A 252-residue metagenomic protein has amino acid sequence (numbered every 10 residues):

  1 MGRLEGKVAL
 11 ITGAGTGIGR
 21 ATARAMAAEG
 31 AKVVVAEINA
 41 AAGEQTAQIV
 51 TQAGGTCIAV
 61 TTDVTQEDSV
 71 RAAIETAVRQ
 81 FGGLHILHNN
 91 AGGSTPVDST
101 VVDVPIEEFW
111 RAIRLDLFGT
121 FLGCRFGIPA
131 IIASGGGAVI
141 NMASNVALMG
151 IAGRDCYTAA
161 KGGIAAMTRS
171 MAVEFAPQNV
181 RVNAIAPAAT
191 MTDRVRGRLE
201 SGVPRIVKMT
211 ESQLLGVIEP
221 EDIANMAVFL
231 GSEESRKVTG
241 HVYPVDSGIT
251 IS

Functional and structural regions predicted by a protein language model:
V8, G15-G17: Conserved glycine-rich cofactor-binding loop
V97-V101, P105-I113, K208-M209: Substrate-binding pocket helix/loop in short-chain dehydrogenase/reductase
D98, M149, L215, V228 (+1 more regions): Short C-terminal tail/terminal secondary-structure segment of NAD(P)H-dependent dehydrogenase/reductase domains
C124, A160, T168: Active-site helix of classical SDR
P129, V173-P177, R236: Alpha-helical segment proximal to the catalytic Tyr-Lys
S144: Residue(s) in the substrate-gating loop at a strand-loop-helix junction that position the organic substrate next
S212-I223, E234: A conserved structural motif in NAD(P)-dependent oxidoreductases
